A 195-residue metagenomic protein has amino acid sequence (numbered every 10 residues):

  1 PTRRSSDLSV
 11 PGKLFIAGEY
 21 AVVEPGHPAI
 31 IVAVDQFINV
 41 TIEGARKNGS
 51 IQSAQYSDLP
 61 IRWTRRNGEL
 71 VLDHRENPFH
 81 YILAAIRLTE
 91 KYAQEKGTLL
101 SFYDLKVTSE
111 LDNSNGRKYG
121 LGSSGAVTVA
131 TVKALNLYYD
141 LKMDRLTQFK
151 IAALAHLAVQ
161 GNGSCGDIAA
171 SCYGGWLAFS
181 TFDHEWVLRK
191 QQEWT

Functional and structural regions predicted by a protein language model:
P1-S5: Short, small-residue-biased leader/transition segments that mark boundaries at the very start of proteins
S6-L121, K133-M143, G174: ATP-binding N-lobe of GHMP and related small-molecule kinases
T64-E69, V187-T195: Charged, glycine/proline-rich intrinsically disordered loops and linkers
S124: Short, conserved phosphate/pyrophosphate- and ester-handling motifs at nucleotide-, phospho-/glycolipid
A130: Active-site signature of alpha/beta-hydrolase-fold catalytic machinery across serine- and Asp/Cys-nucleophile hydrolases
M143-Q192: Alpha/beta catalytic cores of group-transfer enzymes, especially the acyltransferase/condensing modules of polyketide
